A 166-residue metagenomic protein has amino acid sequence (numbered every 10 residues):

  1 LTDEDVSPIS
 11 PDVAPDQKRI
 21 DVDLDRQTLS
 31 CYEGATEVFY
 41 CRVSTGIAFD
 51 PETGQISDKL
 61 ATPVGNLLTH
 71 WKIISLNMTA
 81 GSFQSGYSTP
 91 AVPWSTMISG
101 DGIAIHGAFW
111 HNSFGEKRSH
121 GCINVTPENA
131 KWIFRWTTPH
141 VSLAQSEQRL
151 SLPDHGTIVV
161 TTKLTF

Functional and structural regions predicted by a protein language model:
L1-G65: Cell wall/extracellular polymer interaction/catalysis modules
D3-E4, V13, D50, A61-V64 (+1 more regions): Exported/periplasmic cell-wall-interacting domains
